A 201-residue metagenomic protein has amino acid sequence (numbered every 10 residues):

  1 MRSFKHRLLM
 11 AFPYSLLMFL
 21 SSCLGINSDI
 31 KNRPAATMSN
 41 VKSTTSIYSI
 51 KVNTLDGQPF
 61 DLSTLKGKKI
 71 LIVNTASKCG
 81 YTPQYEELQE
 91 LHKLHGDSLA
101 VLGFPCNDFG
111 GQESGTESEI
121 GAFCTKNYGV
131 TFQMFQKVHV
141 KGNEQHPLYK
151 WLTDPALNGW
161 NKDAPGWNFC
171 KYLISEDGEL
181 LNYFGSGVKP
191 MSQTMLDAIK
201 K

Functional and structural regions predicted by a protein language model:
R2-P13: Bacterial N-terminal signal peptides that target proteins for export
S21-S22: C-terminal motif of bacterial Sec signal peptides marking the signal peptidase cleavage site
D29-S63, H146-P147: N-terminal "domain-start" segment that seeds a small globular fold
T54, N74-K78: Amphipathic alpha-helical repeat scaffolds
K68-K69, K78, T82-N107, T125-Y128: Conserved helix-turn-beta segment immediately C-terminal to the redox Cys motif in thioredoxin-like folds
N74, S98-G115, T131-G142: Thiol-based oxidoreductase modules, predominantly thioredoxin-like and allied folds used for disulfide exchange
S118-N168: Short, internal strand/loop/helix patches that form the active-site neighborhood or redox-interaction surface
K150, D154-K201: Thiol-/selenol-based redox modules, centered on thioredoxin-like and closely related oxidoreductase domains
